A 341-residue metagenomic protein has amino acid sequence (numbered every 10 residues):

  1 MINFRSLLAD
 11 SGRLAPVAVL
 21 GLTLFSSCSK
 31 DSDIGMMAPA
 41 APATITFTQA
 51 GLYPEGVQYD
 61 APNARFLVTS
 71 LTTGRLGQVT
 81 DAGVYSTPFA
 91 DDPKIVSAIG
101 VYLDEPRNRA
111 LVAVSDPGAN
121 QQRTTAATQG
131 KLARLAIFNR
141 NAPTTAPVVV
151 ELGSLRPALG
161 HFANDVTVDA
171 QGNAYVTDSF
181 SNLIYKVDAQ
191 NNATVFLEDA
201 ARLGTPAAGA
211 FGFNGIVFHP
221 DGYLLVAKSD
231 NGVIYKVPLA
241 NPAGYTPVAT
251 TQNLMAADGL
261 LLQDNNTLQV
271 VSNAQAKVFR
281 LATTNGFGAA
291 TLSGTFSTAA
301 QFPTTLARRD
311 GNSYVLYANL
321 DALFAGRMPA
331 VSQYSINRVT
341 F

Functional and structural regions predicted by a protein language model:
I2-N3, V17-I45: Bacterial Sec-dependent N-terminal signal peptides
A41-T48, V84-D91, T144-R156, T194-A207 (+2 more regions): A short beta-strand motif characteristic of beta-propeller blades
Q49-N63, D92-G118, G153-A174, R202-L224 (+2 more regions): Beta-rich, blade/repeat-based domains predominating in secreted/periplasmic proteins but also intracellular
D60-A61, F66-T72, D104, A110-Q129 (+5 more regions): Conserved beta-strand positions in repeat-built beta-propeller and related beta-rich domains
G74-G77, A119-Q121, L135, N182-Y185 (+4 more regions): Structural signal for beta-propeller blades
V79-V84, N139-P143, D188-N192, P238-A243 (+2 more regions): Short loop/turn segments that connect beta-strands within beta-propeller blades
T125-Q171: Asp-box/WD-like beta-propeller blade repeats and closely related beta-sheet repeat scaffolds
A307-F341: Blade-level signature of beta-propeller repeat domains, shared across WD40, Kelch, NHL, RCC1 and BNR/Asp-box propellers
